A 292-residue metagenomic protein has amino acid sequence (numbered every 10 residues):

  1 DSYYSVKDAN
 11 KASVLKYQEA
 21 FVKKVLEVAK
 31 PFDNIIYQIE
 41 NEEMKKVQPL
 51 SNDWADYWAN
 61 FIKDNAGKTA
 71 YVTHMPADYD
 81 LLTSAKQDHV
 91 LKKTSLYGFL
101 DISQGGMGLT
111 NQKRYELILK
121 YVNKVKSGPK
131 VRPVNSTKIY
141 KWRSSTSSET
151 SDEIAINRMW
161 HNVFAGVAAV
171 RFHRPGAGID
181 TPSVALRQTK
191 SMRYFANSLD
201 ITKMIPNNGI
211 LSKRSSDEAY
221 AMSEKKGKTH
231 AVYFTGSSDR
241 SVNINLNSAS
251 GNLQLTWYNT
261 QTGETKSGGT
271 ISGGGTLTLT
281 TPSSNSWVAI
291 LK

Functional and structural regions predicted by a protein language model:
D1-Y97, L109-T110: Active-site mouth of glycoside hydrolases
Q18, V22, S51-A59, Y115-I118 (+4 more regions): Amphipathic alpha-helical segments in well-structured domains
V28-F32, A66-G67, K92-S95, S127-P129 (+3 more regions): Extracellular/periplasmic catalytic domains that process cell-envelope and extracellular macromolecules
F32, H89-L100, W160-R171: Structural recognition of alpha->loop->beta junctions
Y37-I39, V72-H74, L100-I102, V134-T137 (+1 more regions): Hydrophobic faces of well-ordered beta-strands that scaffold small-molecule active sites in alpha/beta enzyme cores
E43-K45, Y79, Y97-G108, Y115-E153 (+2 more regions): Active-site clefts of carbohydrate-active enzymes
R132-N135, K141-S145, S151-G269, T278-K292: Aromatic- and carboxylate-lined catalytic core of secreted/periplasmic carbohydrate-active enzymes
